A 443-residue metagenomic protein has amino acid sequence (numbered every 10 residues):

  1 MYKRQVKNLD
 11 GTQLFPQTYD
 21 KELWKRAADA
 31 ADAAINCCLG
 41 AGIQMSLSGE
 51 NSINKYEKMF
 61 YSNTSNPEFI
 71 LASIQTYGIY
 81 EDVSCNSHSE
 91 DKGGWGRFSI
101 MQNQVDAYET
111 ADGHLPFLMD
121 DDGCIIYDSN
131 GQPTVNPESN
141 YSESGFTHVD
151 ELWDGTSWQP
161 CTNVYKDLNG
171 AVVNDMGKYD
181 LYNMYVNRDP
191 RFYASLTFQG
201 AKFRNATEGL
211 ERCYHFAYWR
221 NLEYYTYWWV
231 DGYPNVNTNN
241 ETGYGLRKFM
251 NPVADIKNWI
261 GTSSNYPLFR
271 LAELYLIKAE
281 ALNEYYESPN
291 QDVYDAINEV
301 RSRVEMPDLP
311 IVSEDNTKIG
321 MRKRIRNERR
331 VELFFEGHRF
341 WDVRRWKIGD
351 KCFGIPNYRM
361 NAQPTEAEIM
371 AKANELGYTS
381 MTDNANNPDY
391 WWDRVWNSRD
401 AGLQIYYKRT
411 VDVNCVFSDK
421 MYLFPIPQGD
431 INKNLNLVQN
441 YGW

Functional and structural regions predicted by a protein language model:
R4-Y225, F353-P356, T365: An aromatic- and glycine-enriched ligand-binding surface/loop that stacks and positions planar moieties
Q13-D20, Q159-N183, N239-R247, N386-D419: Intrinsically disordered, low-complexity acidic Ser/Thr-rich regulatory segments
T18, E22, S288, V312-N316: Alpha-helix capping and helix-loop boundary segments enriched in small/acidic/polar residues
K25-A33, G40, L282-Y294, P364 (+2 more regions): Secondary-structure transition into beta-strands, especially the periplasmic turns and strand N-termini that construct
A30-A41, S195-F198, I277-K278, L282-Y285 (+3 more regions): Structured segments of extracytoplasmic/periplasmic soluble domains in secreted or envelope-associated proteins
S48-D121, Y127-N130, P137, Y193 (+6 more regions): Long, intrinsically disordered, low-complexity segments
G170-V173, K178-V300: C-terminal substrate/ligand-recognition segments
